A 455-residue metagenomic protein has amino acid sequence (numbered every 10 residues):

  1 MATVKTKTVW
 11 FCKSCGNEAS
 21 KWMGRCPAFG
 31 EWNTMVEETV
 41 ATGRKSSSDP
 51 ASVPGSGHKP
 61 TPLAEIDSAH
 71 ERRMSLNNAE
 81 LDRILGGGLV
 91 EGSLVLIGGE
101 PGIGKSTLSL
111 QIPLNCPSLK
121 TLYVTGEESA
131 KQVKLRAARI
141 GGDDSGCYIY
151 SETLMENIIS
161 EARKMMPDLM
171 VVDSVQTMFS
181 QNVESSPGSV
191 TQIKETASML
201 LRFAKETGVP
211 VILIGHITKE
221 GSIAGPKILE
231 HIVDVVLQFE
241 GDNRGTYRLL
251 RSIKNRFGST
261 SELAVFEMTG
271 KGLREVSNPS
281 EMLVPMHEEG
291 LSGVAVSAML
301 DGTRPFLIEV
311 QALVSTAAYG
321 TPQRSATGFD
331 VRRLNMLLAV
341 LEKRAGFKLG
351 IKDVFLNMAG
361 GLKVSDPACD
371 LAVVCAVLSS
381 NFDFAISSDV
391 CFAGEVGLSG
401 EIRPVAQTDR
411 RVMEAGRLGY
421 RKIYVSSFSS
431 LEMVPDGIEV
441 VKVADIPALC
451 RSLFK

Functional and structural regions predicted by a protein language model:
A2-S14, E18-L85, V90-L96, I103-K120 (+4 more regions): Peripheral, non-AAA+ core regions of ATP-driven protein-machinery
E100, G126: P-loop (Walker A) phosphate-binding loop of NTP-binding proteins
T121-T125: Conserved RecA-like ASCE P-loop NTPase motor core of nucleic-acid helicases/translocases
A130: Divalent metal-dependent catalytic cores for phosphoryl transfer on phosphate-bearing substrates
I149: Conserved SAM-binding strand-loop segment of SAM-dependent methyltransferases
